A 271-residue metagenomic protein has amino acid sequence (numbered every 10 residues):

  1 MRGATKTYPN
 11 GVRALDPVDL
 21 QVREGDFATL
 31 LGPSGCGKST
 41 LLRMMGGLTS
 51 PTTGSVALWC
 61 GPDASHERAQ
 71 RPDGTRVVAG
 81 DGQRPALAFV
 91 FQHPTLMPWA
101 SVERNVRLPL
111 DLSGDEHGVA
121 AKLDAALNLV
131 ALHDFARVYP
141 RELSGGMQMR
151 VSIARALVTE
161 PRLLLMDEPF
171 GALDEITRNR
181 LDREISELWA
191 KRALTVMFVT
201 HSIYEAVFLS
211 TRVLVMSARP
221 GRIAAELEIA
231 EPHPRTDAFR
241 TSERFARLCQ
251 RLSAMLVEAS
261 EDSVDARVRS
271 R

Functional and structural regions predicted by a protein language model:
L31-P33: The feature captures the beta-strand-to-loop junction immediately N-terminal to the Walker
G46: Helix-to-loop junction immediately C-terminal to a conserved catalytic motif
G54-Q83, V119: Conserved ABC transporter NBD signature motif
A100-R107: Short coil-to-helix segment of the ABC ATPase nucleotide-binding domain corresponding to the Q-loop/switch region
D111-F135, E187: Conserved ABC ATPase "signature" region
V138-R141, T159: Conserved signature/switch motifs of ABC ATPase nucleotide-binding domains
I153: Hydrophobic anchor residue at the start of the ABC signature
